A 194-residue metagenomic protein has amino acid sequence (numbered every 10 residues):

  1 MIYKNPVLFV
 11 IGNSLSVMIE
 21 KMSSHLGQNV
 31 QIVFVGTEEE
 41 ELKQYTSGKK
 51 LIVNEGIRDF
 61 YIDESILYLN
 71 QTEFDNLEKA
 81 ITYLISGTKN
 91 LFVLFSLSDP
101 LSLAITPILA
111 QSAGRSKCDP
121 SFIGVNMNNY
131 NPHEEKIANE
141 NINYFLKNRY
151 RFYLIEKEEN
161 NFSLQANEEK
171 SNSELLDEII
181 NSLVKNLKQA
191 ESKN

Functional and structural regions predicted by a protein language model:
M1-N194: Tubulin/FtsZ superfamily GTPase core signature
